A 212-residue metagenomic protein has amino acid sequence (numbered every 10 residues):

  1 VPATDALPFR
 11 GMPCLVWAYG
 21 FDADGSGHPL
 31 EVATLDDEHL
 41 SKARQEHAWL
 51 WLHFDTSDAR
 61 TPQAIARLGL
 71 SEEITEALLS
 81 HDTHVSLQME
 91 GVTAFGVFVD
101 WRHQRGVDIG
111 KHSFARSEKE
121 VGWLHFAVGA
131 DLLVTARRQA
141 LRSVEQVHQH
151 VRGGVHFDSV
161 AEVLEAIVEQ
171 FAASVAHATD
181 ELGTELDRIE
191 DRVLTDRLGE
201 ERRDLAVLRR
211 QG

Functional and structural regions predicted by a protein language model:
V1-G212: Peripheral, non-transmembrane regulatory/ligand-interaction domains of membrane transport proteins
